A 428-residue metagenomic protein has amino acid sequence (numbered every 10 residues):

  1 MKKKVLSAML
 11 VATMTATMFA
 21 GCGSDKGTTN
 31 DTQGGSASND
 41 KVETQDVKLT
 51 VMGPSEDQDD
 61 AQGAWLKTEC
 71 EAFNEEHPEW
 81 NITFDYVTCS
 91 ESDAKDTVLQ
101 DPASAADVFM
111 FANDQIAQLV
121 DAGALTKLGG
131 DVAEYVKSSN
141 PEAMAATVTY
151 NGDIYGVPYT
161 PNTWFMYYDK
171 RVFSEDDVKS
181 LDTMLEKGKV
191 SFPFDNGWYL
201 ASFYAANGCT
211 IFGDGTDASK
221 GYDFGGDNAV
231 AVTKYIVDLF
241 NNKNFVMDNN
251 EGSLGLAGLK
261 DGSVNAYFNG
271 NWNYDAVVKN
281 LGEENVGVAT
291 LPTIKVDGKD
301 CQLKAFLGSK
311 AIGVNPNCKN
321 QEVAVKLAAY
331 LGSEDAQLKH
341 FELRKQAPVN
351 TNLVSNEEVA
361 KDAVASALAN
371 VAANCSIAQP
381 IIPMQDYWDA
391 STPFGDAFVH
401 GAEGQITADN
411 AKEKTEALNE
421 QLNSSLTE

Functional and structural regions predicted by a protein language model:
L6-A8, C22-Q115, G298, E358 (+1 more regions): Conserved N-terminal structural module of periplasmic/extracytoplasmic solute-binding proteins
T17-G21: C-terminal motif of bacterial Sec signal peptides marking the signal peptidase cleavage site
V87-D96, M247-K260: Short helix-initiation/N-cap motifs at beta->coil->alpha
L99-Q100, S104-D107, Y135-Y168, K189-P193 (+2 more regions): A structural signal for short loop-to-beta-strand junctions that line the ligand-binding cleft of periplasmic/secreted
F111-F165, D176, G287-T290, D297 (+1 more regions): Hinge/lid segment of periplasmic solute-binding proteins
S219-N249: Glycine-centered hinge/linker elements that transmit conformational signals in sensory and ligand-binding systems
N280-K345: Extracytoplasmic/periplasmic substrate-recognition and gating elements
T351, A373-E428: Conserved C-terminal helix/tail region of periplasmic/extracytoplasmic solute-binding proteins
